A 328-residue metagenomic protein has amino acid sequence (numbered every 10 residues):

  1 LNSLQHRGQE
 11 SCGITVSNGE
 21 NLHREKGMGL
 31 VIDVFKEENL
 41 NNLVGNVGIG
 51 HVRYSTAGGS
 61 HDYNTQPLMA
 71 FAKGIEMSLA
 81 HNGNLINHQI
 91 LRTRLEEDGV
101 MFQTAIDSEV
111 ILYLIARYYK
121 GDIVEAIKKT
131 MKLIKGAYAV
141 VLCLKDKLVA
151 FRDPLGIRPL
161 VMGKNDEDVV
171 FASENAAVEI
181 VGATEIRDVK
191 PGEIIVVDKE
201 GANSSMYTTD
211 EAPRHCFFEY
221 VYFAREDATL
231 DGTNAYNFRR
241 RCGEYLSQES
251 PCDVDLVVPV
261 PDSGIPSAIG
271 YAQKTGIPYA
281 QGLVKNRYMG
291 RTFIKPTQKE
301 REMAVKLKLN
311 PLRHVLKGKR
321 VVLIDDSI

Functional and structural regions predicted by a protein language model:
L1-P191, V196-V254, V260: Conserved short alpha-helical segments that host acidic/polar catalytic motifs at enzyme active sites
L43, S60-Y63, Y245, I269 (+4 more regions): Feature captures the catalytic cores and cofactor-binding loops of soluble hydro-lyases/lyases that act on carboxylate
T56, G264, N286: Residue-level detector of flexible, active-site-proximal loop/helix-junction positions within diverse enzyme catalytic
V100, K120-G121, P251-D255, Q273-A280 (+1 more regions): Secondary-structure transition/capping motifs at alpha-helix termini and the adjoining loop/turn into the next element
A137, I157, P191-G192, A280 (+2 more regions): Active-site lining segments that contact anionic ligands and/or coordinate catalytic metals
T233, N237, P296, E300 (+1 more regions): Alpha-helix capping and helix-loop boundary segments enriched in small/acidic/polar residues
V257, G264-Y271, T275, Y279 (+1 more regions): Extended, hydrophobic alpha-helical segments in both membrane/secreted and soluble proteins
G276-V322: Short, glycine/charge-rich flexible loops or terminal/linker lids adjacent to PRPP-binding catalytic cores
